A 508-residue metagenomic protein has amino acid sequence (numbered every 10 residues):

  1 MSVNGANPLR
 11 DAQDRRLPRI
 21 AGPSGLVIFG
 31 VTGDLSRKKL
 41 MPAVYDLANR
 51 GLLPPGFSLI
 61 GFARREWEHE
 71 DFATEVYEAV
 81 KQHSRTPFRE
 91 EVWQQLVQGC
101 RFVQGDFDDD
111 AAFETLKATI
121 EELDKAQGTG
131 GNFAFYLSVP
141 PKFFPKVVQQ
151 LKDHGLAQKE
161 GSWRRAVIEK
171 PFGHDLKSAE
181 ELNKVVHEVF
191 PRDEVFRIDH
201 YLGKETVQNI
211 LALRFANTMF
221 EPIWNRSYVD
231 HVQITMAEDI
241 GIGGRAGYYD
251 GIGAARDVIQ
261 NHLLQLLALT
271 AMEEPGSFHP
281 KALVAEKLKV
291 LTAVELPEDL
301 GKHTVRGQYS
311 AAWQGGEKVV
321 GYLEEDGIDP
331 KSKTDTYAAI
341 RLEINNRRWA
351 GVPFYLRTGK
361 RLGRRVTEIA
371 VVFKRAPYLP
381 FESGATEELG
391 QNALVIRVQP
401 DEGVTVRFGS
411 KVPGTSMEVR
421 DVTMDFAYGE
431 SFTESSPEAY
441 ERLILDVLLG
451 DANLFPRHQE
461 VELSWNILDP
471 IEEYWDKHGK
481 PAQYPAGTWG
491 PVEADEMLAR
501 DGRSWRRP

Functional and structural regions predicted by a protein language model:
M1-I168, F172-P508: Secretory/organelle targeting and membrane-embedding segments
